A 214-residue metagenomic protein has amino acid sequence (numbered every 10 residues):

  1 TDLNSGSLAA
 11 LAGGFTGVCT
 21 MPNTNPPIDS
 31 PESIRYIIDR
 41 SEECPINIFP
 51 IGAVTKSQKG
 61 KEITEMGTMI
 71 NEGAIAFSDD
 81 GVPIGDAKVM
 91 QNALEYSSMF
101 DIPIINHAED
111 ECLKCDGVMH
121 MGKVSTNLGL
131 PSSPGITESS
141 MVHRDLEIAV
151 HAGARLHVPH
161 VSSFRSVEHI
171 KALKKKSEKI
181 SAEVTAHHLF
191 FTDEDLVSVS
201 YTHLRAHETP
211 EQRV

Functional and structural regions predicted by a protein language model:
T1-N4: Di-metal (Zn2+ and/or Mg2+/Mn2+) metal-binding site signature of metallo-dependent hydrolases with the MBL/beta-CASP
G6, I37, A93, D145 (+2 more regions): Aromatic/hydrophobic pocket-lining residues that form π-stacking "cages" and hydrophobic walls in ligand
L8-G117: Divalent-metal coordination cores built from histidine and acidic residues
N25, D80-R165, V184: Divalent metal-binding pocket/active-site signature
H120-K123, T192-S200: Flexible glycine/proline-rich, aromatic-decorated loop/lid segments
S162, K171-K176, I180-E194: Hard-cation-handling environments
T202-E211: Conserved small/polar residues in nucleotide/adenosyl-binding loops
